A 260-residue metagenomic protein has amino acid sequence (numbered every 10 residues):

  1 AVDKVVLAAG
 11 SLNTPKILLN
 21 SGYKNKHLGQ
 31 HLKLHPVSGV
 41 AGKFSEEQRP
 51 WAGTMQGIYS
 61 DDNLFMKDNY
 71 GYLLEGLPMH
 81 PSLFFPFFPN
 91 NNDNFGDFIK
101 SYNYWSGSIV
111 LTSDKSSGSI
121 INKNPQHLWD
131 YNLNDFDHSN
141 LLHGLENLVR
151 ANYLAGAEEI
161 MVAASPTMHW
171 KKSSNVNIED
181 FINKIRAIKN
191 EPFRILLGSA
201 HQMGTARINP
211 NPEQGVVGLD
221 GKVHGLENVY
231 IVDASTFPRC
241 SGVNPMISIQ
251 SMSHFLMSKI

Functional and structural regions predicted by a protein language model:
A1-L19, V229-D233, S253: Short hydrophobic core segments
V2-D3, D137, S241-I249: Alpha-helix N-cap/helix-initiation motif
V6, L148, I208: Conserved hydrophobic/aromatic pocket- or pore-lining residues that grip, position, or stack substrates in active sites
L7-L12, N20-G22, V37, S45-E47 (+3 more regions): An acidic- and aromatic-residue-enriched active-site/binding cleft used to recognize and process polar
L18-N20, V243-N244: Short amphipathic alpha-helical segments
N25-N152, E159, E191, S199-G204 (+3 more regions): FAD cofactor-binding and catalytic pocket of flavoenzymes
E158-C240, M246: A glycine-rich dinucleotide-binding beta-alpha-beta segment and adjacent secondary-structure elements that constitute
I247-I260: An active-site-proximal "capping" alpha-helix that borders the catalytic cofactor pocket
